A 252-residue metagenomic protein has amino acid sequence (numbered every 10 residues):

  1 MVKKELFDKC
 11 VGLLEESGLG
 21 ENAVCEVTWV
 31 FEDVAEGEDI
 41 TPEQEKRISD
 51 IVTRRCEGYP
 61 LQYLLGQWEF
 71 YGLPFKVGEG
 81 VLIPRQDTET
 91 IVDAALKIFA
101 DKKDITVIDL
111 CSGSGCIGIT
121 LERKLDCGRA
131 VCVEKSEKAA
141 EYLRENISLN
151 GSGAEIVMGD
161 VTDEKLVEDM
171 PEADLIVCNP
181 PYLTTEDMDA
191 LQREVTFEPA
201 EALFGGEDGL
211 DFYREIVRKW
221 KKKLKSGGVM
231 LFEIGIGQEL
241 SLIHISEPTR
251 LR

Functional and structural regions predicted by a protein language model:
M1-I40: Non-catalytic accessory regions of SAM-dependent methyltransferases
L14, F99, I147, W220 (+1 more regions): Conserved hydrophobic residues forming the short capping helix/wall of the S-adenosyl-L-methionine
C25, W29-K97: Conserved AdoMet
T90-D189, E194, G237: Conserved SAM/SAH cofactor-binding pocket of Class I
Y182-F212: Mobile active-site "lid"/loop adjacent to the S-adenosyl-L-methionine
G205, G227-E233: Conserved beta-strand signature within the Rossmann-like core of class I S-adenosyl-L-methionine
R214-S226: A short glycine-rich, Lys/Arg-flanked "PGG" loop and its adjoining helix->strand segment in the class I
I243-R252: Single conserved hydrophobic/aromatic residue that forms the stacking wall/gate of nucleotide- or nucleobase-binding
